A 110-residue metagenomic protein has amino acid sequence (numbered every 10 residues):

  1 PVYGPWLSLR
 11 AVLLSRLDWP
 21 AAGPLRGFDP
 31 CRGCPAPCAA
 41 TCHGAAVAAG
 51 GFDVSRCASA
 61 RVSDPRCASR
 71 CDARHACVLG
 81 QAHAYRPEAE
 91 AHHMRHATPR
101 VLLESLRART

Functional and structural regions predicted by a protein language model:
P1-R109: Catalytic cores of enzyme domains
